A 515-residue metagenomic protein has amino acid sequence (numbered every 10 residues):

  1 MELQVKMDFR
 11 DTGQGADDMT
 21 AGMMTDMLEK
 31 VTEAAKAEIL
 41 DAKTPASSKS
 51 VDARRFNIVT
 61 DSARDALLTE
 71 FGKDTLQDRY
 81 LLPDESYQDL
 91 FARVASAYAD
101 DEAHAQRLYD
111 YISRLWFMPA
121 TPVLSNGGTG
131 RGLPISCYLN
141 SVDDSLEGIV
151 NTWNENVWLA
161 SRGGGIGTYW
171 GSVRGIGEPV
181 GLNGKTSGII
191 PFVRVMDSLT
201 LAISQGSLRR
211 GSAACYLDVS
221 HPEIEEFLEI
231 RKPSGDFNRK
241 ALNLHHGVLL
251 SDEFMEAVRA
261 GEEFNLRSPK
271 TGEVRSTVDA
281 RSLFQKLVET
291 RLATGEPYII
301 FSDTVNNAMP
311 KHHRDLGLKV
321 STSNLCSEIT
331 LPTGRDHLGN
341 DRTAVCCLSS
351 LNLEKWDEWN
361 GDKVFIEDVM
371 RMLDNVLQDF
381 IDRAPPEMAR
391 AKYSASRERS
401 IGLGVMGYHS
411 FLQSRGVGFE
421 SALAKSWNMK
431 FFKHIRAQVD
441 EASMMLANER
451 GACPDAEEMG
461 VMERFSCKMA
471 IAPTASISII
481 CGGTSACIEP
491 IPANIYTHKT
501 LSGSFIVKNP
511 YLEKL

Functional and structural regions predicted by a protein language model:
M1-L515: Long, C-terminal-biased catalytic regions of enzyme "large/alpha" subunits
